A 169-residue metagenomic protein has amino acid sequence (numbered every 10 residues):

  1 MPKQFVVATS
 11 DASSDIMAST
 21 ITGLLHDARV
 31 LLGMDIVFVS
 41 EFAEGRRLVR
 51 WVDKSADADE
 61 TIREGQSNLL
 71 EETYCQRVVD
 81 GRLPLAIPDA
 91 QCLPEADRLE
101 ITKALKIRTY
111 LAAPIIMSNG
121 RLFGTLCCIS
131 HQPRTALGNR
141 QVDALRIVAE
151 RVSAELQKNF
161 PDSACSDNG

Functional and structural regions predicted by a protein language model:
M1-L69, R140, I147-A149, K158-G169: Intrinsically disordered, low-complexity terminal regulatory regions
I36, C75, A112, T125: Short hydrophobic/aromatic beta-strand element in the GNAT-like acyltransferase core that lines or flanks the acyl-donor
F42, R46, D59-L99, K103 (+1 more regions): Regulatory sensory and allosteric helical modules in signal-transduction proteins and certain transcription factors
R108-M117: A short, aliphatic-rich beta-strand micro-motif
N119-R121: Glycine-biased flexible loop/turn sites that connect beta-strands or occur in inter-domain linkers
L126-T135: Short beta-strand-to-loop transition segments that serve as allosteric relay/switch motifs in sensory/regulatory domains
